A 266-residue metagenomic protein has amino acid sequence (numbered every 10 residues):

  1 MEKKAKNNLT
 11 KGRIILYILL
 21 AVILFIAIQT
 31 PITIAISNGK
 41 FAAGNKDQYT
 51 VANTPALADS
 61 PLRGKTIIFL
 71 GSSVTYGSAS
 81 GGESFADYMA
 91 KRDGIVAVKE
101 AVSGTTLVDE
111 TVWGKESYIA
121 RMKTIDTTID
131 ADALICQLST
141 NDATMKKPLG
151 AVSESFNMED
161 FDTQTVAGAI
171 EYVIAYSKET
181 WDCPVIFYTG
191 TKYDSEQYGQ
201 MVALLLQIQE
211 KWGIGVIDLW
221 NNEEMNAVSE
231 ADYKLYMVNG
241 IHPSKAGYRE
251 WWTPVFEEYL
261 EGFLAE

Functional and structural regions predicted by a protein language model:
M1-L70, V74-G81, K91, T127-D130 (+3 more regions): N-terminal secretory targeting modules
T66, V74-S155, E159: Conserved SGNH/GDSL esterase-like catalytic core that processes O-acyl groups on lipids and polysaccharides
D93, T180-W181, W212: Helix C-cap/helix->beta junction micro-motif
Q137-N141, E171-L205: Active-site segments of SGNH/GDSL-like serine hydrolases that catalyze O-acetyl group transfer/hydrolysis on lipids
F156-V166, V238-P243: A short acidic, glycine-rich active-site loop that binds or catalyzes chemistry on phosphate/adenosine moieties
T163-V166, I170, Y248: Aromatic/hydrophobic pocket-lining residues that form the small-molecule binding cavity in soluble enzyme cores
G190-E266: Catalytic His-Asp segment of secreted/periplasmic serine-dependent ester chemistry enzymes
